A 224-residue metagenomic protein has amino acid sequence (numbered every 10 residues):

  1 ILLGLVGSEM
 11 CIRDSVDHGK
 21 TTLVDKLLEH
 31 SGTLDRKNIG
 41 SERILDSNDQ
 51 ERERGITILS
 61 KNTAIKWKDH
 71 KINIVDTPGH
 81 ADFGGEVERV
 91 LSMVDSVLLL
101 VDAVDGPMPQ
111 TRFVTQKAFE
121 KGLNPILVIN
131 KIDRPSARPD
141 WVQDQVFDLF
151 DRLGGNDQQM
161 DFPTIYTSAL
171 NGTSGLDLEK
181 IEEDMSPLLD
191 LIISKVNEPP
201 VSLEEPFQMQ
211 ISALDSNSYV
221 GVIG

Functional and structural regions predicted by a protein language model:
I1-G7, I12-D14: Single conserved hydrophobic/aromatic residue that forms the stacking wall/gate of nucleotide- or nucleobase-binding
I12-D17, L23, G55, I74-D76 (+7 more regions): Residue-level signature of catalytic and energy-coupling elements of molecular machines, predominantly ATP/GTP-dependent
T21-R36: A conserved segment at the C-terminal end of the G1
K26-L27, A64, E86-R89, M93 (+3 more regions): Alpha-helical scaffold elements adjacent to nucleotide-binding pockets in ATP/GTP-utilizing enzyme cores
I39-S96, Q116-F119: Switch I (G2) and immediately adjacent beta-strands of P-loop GTPase domains
I72, T77-F83, L91-T115, F119-W141: Conserved Switch II/interswitch segment of TRAFAC-class P-loop GTPases
S96-L100, G122-K131, V146, F150-S168: Conserved beta-strand/loop subsegment of P-loop NTPase cores
D151-G224: Conserved catalytic-core segments of large NTP-driven translation/proteostasis enzymes
